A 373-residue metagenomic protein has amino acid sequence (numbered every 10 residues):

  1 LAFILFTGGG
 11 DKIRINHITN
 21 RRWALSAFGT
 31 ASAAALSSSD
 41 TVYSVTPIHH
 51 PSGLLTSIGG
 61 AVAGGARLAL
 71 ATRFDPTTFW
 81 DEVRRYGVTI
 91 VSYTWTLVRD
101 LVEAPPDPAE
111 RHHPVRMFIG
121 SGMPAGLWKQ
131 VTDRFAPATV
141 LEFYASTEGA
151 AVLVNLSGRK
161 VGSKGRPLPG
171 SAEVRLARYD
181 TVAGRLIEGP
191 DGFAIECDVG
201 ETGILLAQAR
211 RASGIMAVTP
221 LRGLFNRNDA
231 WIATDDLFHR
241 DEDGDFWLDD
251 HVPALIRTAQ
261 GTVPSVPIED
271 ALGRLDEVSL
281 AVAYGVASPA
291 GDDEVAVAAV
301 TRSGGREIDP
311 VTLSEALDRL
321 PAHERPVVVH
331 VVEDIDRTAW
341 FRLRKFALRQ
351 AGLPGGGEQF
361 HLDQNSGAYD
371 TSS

Functional and structural regions predicted by a protein language model:
L1-F6, K12, T19, A35-T41: Conserved pre-ATP/AMP-binding loop-to-beta segment of ANL
A24-T41, H49-T89: Conserved AMP-binding/adenylation subdomain of ANL enzymes
A63, R85-Y93, V102-D180: Gly/Ser/Thr-rich phosphate-binding loop
T77-W80, D107, E269: Short hydrophobic/charged patches on amphipathic alpha-helices used for structural packing and interfaces
V91, A145, G203, A207 (+3 more regions): AMP-binding/adenylate-forming catalytic core of the ANL superfamily
M123, K160-T219: Adenylate-forming AMP-binding core of the ANL superfamily, especially NRPS adenylation
D336, Q350-S373: Acidic/polar alpha-helix N-cap and adjacent early helical turns within long charge-rich amphipathic helices/linkers
